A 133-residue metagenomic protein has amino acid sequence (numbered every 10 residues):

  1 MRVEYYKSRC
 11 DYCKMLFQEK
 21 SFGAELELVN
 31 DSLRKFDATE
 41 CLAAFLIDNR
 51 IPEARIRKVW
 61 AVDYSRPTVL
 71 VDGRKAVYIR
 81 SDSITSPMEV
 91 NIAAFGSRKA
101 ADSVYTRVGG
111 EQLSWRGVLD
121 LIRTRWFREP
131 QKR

Functional and structural regions predicted by a protein language model:
M1-A54: N-terminal secretory signal peptides
R57-I122, E129: Thiol/selenol-based redox catalytic cores and closely related redox-interacting motifs
F127-R133: Short terminal or interdomain "cap/linker" segment that borders an active site or interface and mediates
